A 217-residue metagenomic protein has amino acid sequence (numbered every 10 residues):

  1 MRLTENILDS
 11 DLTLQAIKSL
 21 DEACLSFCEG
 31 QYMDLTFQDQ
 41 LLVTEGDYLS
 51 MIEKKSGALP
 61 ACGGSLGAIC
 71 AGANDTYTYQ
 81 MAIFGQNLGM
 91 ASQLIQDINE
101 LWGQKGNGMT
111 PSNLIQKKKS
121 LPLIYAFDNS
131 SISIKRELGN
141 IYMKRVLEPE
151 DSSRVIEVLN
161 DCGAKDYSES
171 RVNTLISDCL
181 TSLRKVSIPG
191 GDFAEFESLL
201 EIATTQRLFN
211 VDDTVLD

Functional and structural regions predicted by a protein language model:
M1-D217: All-alpha prenyltransferase/terpene-synthase fold signal
